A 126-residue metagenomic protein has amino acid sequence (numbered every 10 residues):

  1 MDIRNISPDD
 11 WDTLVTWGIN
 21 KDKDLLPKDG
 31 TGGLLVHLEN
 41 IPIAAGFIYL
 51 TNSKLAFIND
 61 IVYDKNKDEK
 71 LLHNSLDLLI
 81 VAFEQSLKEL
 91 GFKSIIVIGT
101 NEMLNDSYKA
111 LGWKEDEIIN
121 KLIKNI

Functional and structural regions predicted by a protein language model:
M1-L26, I119: Short amphipathic alpha-helix that is part of the acyltransferase structural core
D24-A44, G91: A short helix-loop-beta-strand connector motif used in the catalytic cores of GNAT acetyltransferases and, in some
L35, N40-L50, L55-N59: Conserved beta-strand in the GNAT
K54-L71, N120: Conserved acetyl-CoA binding element of GNAT-fold acetyltransferases
E69-S86: Conserved acetyl-CoA-binding loop-helix of GNAT-fold acetyltransferases
I95-D106: Conserved beta-strand-loop-alpha-helix junction that forms the acyl-donor binding cleft
I98, K114-I126: Conserved catalytic-core motifs of GNAT/GCN5-like acyltransferases
D106-W113: Conserved active-site tyrosine of GNAT-family acetyltransferases
